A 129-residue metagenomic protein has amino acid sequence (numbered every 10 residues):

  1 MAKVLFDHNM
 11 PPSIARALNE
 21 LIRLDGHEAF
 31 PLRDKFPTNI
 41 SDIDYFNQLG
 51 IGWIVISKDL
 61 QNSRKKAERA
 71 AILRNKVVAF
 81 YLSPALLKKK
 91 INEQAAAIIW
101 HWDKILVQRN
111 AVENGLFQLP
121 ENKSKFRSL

Functional and structural regions predicted by a protein language model:
M1-A2, H8, N62-R64: Solvent-exposed interaction patches of small proteins and small membrane subunits
F6-N47: N-terminal first-folded block
A29, V55, V78-A79: Hydrophobic beta-strand scaffold residues
D42, L49-R69: Acidic, metal-binding active-site segment of PIN/NYN-like and related structure-specific nucleases
G50-V55, I99-N110: A polyampholytic, Gly/Pro-enriched intrinsically disordered region
Q61-I98: Mid-chain, well-packed structural core segment of small domains
K104-L129: Charged phosphate-binding loop/patch that engages nucleotide di/tri-phosphates or the phosphate backbone of nucleic
